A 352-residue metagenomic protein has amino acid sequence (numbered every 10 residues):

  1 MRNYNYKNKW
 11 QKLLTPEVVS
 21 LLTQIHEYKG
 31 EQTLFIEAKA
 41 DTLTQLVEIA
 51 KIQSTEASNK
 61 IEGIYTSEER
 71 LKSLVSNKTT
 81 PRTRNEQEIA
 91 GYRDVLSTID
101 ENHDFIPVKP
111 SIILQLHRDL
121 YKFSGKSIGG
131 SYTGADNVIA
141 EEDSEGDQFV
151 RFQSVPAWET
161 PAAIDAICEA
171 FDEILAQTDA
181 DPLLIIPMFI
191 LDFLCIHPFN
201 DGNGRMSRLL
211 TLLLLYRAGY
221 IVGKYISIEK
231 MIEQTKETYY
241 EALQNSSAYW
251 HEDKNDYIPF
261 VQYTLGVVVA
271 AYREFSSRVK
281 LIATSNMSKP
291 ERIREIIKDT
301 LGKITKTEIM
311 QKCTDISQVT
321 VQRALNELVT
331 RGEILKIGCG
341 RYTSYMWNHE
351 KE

Functional and structural regions predicted by a protein language model:
M1-E352: FIC/Doc superfamily catalytic core
